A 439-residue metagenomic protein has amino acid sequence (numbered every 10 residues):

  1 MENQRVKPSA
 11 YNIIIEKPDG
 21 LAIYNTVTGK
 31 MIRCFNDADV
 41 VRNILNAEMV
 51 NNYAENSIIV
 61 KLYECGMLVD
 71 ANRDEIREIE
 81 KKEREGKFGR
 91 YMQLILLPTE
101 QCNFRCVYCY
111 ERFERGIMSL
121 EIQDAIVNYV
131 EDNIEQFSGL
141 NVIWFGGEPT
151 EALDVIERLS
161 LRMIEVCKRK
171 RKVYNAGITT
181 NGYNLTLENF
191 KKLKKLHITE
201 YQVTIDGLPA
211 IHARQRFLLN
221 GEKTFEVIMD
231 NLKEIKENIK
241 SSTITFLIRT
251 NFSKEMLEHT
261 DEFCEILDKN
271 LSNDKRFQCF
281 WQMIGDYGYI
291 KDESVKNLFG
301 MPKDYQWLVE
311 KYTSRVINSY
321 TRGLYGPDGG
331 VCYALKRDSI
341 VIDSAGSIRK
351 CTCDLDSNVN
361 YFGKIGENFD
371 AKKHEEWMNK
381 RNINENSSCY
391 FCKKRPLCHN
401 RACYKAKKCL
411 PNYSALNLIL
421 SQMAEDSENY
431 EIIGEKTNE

Functional and structural regions predicted by a protein language model:
R5-R33, E55-I95: N-terminal [4Fe-4S]-dependent radical SAM core
V6-A10, L355-E439: Flexible mid-to-C-terminal extensions adjoining Fe-S/redox cofactors in radical SAM and related proteins
A22-Y24, R337-C353: Active-site and channel-lining beta-strand-loop segments that bind or position nucleotide-derived/phosphorylated
R33-M49: Short amphipathic alpha-helical recognition elements used for nucleic-acid or partner binding across transcription
I76-K191, L196-T199: Conserved alpha-helical substructure of the radical SAM core
C102, C106-C109, C332, G346 (+4 more regions): Short cysteine clusters
R112-G116, R214-E222, A406-K407: Short glycine-enriched, charge-decorated loop/helix-capping segments at active-site entrances that position
D206, A210-L335, V341-A345: Radical SAM enzyme [4Fe-4S]-AdoMet core and its adjacent flexible, acidic and glycine-rich loops/tails across
